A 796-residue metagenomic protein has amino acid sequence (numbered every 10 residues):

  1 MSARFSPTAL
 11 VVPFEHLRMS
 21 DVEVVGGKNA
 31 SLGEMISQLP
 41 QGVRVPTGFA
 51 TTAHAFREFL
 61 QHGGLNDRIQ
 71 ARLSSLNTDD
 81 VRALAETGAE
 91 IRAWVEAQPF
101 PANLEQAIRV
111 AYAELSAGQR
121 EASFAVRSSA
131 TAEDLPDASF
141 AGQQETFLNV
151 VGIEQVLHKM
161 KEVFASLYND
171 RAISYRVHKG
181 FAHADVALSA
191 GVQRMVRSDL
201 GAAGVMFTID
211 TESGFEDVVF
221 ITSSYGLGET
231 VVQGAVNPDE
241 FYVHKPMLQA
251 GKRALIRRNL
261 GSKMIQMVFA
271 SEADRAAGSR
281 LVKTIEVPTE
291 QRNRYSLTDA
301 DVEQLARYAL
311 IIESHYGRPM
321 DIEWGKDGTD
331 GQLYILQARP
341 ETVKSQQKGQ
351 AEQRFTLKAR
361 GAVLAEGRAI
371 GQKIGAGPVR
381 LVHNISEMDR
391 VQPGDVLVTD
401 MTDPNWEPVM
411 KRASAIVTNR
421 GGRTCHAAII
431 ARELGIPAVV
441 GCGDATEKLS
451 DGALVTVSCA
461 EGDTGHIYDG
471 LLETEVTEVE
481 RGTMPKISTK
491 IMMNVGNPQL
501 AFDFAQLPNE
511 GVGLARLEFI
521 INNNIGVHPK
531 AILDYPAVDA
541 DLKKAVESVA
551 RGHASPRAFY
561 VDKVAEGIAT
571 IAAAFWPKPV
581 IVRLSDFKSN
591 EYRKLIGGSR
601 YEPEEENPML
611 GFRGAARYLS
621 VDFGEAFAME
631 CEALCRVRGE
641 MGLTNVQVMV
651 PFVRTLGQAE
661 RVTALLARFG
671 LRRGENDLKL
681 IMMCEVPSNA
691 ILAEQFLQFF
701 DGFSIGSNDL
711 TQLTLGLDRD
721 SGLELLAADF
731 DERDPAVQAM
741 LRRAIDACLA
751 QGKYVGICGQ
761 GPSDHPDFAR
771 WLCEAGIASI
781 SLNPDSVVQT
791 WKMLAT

Functional and structural regions predicted by a protein language model:
M1-G191, L200, T289-A300, Q304-Y308 (+12 more regions): N-terminal beta-alpha lobe that positions the nucleotide/phosphoryl donor in ATP/NTP-coupled carboxylate activation
R18-D21, T51-R57, R92-E96, G180 (+4 more regions): Conserved short loop/turn motifs at secondary-structure junctions
N66, T329, P340-S345, L364-V396 (+2 more regions): Acidic, glycine-rich flexible loop/linker segments
Y112, R120-A125, A130-F140, Q144-L148 (+6 more regions): Conserved alpha/beta-domain cores
F140-S174, S198-D274, L336-R368, R412-N419 (+5 more regions): Extended active-site and interfacial segments that coordinate phosphate-rich ligands in large catalytic machineries
G142, G317-T342: Conserved metal-phosphate-binding beta-hairpin within the catalytic cores of diverse ATP-dependent phosphoryl-transfer
V218-D321, K326-D327, A365-A376, P393 (+5 more regions): Conserved catalytic alpha/beta cores of large enzymes that bind or transform nucleotide phosphates and polynucleotides
